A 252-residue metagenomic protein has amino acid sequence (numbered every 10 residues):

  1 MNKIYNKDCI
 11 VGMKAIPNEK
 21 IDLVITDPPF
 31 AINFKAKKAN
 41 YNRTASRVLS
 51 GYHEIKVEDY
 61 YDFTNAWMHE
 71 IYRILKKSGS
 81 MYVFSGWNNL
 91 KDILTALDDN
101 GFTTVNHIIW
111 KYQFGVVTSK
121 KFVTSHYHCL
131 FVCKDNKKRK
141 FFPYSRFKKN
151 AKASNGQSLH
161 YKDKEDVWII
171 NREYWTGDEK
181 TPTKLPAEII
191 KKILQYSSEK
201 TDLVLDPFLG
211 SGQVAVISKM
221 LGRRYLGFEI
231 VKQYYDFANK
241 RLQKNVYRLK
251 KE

Functional and structural regions predicted by a protein language model:
M1-D236: Core catalytic lobe of class I
N239-E252: Short, conserved SAM-binding/catalytic segment of Class I S-adenosyl-L-methionine-dependent methyltransferases
